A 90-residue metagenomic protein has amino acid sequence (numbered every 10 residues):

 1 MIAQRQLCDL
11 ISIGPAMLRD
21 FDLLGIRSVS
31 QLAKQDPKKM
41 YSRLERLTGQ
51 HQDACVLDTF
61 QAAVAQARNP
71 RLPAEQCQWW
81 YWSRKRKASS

Functional and structural regions predicted by a protein language model:
M1-S90: C-terminal extensions
